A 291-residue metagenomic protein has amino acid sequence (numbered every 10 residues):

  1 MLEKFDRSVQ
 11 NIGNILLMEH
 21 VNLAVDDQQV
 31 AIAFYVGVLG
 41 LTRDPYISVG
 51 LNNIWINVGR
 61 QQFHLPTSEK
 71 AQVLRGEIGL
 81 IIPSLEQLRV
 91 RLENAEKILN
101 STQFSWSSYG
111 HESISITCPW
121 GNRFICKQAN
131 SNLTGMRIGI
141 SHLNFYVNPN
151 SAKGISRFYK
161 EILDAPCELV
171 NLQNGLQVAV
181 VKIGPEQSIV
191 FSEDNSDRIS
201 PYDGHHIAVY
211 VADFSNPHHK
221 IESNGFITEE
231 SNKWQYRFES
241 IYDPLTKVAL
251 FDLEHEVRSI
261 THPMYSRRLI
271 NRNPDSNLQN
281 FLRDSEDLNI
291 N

Functional and structural regions predicted by a protein language model:
M1-N14, H20, D44-P45, V90-Y146 (+2 more regions): Vicinal oxygen chelate
M1-R60: Hydrophobic, helix-prone linear segments
L16-D26, I54-Q61, P66-N94, E112-T117 (+3 more regions): Vicinal oxygen chelate
A31-V36, G121, I155-I162, I221: Conserved active-site tyrosine of GNAT-family acetyltransferases
G37-L39, K97-N100, E161-D164: Short Pro/Gly-enriched beta-strand edge/turn motifs at strand-loop
G50, K70-Q72, N174: Short coil/turn segments at the loop-to-beta-strand junctions that recur within blades of beta-propeller repeat folds
A152-K153, E168: Conserved, ordered domain cores of eukaryotic regulatory proteins
